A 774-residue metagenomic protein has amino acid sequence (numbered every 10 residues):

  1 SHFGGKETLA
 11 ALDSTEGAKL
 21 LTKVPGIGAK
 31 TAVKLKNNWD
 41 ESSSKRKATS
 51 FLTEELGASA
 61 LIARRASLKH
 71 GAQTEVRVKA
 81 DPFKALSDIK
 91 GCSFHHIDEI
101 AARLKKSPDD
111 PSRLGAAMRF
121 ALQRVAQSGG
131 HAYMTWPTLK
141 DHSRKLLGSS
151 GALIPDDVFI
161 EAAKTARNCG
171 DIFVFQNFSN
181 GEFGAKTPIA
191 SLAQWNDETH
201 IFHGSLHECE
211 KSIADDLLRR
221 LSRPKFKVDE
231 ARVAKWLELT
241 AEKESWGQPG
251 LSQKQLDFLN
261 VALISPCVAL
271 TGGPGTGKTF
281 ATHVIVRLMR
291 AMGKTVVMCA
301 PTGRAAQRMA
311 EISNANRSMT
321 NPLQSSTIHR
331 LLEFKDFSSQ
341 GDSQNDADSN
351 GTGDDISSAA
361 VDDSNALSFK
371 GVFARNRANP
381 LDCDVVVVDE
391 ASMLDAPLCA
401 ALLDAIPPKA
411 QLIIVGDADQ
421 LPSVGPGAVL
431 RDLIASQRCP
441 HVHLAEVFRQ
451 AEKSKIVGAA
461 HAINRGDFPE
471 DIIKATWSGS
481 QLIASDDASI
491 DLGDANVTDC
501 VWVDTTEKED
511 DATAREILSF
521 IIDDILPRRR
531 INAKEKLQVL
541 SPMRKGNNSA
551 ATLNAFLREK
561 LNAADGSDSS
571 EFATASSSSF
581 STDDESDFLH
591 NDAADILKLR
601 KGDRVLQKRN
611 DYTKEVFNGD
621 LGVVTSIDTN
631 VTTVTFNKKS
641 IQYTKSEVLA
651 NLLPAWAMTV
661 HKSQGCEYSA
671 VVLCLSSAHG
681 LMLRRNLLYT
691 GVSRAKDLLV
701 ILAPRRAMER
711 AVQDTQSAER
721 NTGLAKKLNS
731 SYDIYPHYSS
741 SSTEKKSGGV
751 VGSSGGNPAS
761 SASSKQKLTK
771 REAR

Functional and structural regions predicted by a protein language model:
S1-D197: Accessory alpha-helical DNA-binding modules that contact the DNA backbone or grooves
G28, S93, L139, I213 (+8 more regions): Residue-level signature of catalytic and energy-coupling elements of molecular machines, predominantly ATP/GTP-dependent
V33-S42, A48, G247-I264, V284: The feature marks helicase ATPase cores and/or their adjacent C-terminal helical subdomains in SF1/SF2/AAA+ helicases
E54, R124-Q127, Q176-N260, L331 (+2 more regions): Pre-P-loop entry segment of helicase/translocase ATPase cores
I89, A193, S205, G250 (+17 more regions): Replace "in large, NTP-powered and nucleic-acid-processing enzymes" with "in large, NTP-powered factors and other
D257, S265-L482: ASCE P-loop NTPase helicase motor core
D419-K614: Conserved helicase motor core of P-loop NTPases
Q607-N610, N618-S740, K745-G752, G756-A759 (+1 more regions): C-terminal accessory regions
